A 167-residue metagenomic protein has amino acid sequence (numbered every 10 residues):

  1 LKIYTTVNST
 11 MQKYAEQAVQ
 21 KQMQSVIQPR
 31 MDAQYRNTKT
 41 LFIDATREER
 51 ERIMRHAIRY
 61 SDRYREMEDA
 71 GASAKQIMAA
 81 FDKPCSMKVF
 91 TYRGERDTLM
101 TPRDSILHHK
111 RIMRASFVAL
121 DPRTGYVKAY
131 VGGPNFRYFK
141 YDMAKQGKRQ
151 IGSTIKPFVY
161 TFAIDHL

Functional and structural regions predicted by a protein language model:
L1-D165: Extended, non-catalytic substrate-recognition/exosite surfaces adjacent to catalytic cores, especially in enzymes
